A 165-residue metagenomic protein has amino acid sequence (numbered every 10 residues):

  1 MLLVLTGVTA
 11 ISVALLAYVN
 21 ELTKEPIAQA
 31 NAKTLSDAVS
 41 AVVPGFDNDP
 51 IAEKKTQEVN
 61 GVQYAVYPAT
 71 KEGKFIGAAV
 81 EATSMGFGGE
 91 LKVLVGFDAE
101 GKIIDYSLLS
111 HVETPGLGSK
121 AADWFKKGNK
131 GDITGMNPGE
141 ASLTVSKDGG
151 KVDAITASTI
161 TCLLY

Functional and structural regions predicted by a protein language model:
M1-L164: Flexible, solvent-exposed loop/hinge segments and secondary-structure transition points
